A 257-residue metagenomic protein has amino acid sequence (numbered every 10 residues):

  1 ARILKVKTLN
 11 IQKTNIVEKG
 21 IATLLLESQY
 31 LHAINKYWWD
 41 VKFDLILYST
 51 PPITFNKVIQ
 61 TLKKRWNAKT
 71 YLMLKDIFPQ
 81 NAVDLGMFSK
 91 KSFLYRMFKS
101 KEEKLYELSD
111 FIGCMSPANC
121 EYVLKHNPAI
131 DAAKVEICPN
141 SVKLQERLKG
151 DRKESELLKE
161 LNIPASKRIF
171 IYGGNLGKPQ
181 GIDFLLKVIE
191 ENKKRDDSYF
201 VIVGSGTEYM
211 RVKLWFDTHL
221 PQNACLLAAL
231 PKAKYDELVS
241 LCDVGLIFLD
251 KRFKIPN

Functional and structural regions predicted by a protein language model:
I11-E18, V41, W66-S100, Q145: Acceptor-binding helix/loop patch of EC 2.4 sugar-transfer enzymes, predominantly nucleotide-sugar-dependent
K19-H32, F43-A68, L72-K75, Q80-N81: An aromatic- and histidine-rich active-site surface loop
T54-K57, T61-W66, F93-I112: Membrane-proximal helix-turn-helix segments that form the acceptor-binding/catalytic region of lipid-linked
M115-A118, C138-S141: Carbohydrate-associated surface elements
L148-I163: A short helix/loop element that forms part of the nucleotide-sugar donor recognition site in Leloir-type
L158, P164-Q180, L186-E190, V201: Conserved donor-binding/catalytic core segment of Leloir-type glycosyltransferases
Q180, P231-N257: Nucleotide-sugar-dependent
R195-D197, V203-G204, Y209-D236, L241: Nucleotide-activated donor-binding/catalytic signature segment of Leloir-type glycosyltransferases, i.e., the conserved
